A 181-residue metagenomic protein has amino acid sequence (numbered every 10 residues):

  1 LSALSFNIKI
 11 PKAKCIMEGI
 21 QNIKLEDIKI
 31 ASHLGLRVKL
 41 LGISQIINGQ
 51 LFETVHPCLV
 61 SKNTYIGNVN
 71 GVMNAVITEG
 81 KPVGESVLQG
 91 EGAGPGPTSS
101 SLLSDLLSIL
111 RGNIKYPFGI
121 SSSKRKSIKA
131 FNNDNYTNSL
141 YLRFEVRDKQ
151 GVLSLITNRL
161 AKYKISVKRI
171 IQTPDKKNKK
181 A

Functional and structural regions predicted by a protein language model:
L1, N22-E26, Q50, M73 (+4 more regions): Conserved active-site and cofactor/substrate-binding residues in soluble primary-metabolism enzymes
L1-N68, M73-A75: Substrate-binding/catalytic subdomain of NAD(P)-dependent oxidoreductase enzymes
A3-I8, H33-L36, V83, L107-K115 (+1 more regions): Generic secondary-structure signature for well-ordered alpha-helical cores
S5-I10, E79-S86, Y136-T137: Short acidic (Asp/Glu) and glycine-rich catalytic loops that position anionic groups and cofactors
I66-N70, T78, N132-D134, P174-D175: Replace "in large, NTP-powered and nucleic-acid-processing enzymes" with "in large, NTP-powered factors and other
V72, V76, G80, S86-L88 (+1 more regions): C-terminal transmembrane helices and immediately adjacent loops/tails of multi-pass membrane transport proteins
G84-S86, G90-G96: Glycine-rich phosphate/pyrophosphate-binding beta-alpha loops
S101, L106-A181: A conserved regulatory-domain signal marking ACT and ACT-like small-molecule sensing domains and adjacent regulatory
